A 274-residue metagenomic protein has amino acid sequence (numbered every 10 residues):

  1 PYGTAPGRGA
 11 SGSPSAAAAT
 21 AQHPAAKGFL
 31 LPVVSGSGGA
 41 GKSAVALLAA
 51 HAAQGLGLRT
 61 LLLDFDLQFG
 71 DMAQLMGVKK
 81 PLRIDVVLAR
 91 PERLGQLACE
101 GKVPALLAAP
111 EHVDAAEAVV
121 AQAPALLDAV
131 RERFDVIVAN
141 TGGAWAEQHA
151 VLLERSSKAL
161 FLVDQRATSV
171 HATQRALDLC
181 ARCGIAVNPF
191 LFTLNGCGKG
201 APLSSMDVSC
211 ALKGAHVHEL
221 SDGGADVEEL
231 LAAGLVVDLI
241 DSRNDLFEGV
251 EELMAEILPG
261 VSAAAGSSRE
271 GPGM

Functional and structural regions predicted by a protein language model:
P1-L30, E92, R182, F190 (+1 more regions): Acidic-aromatic/histidine active-site loop/patch
T20-T60: Walker A (P-loop) phosphate-binding motif
G36, D164-Q165, F190-P202, E219-A225: G-domain G4 guanine-recognition motif of GTPases
A53-A108: Phosphate-binding loop that captures ATP/GTP phosphates
L88-T141, A150: Cytosolic-facing regulatory segments adjacent to core modules
E132, W145-A167: Inter-motif core of Ras-like GTPase G domains
G196, V208-V237: Beta-strand-loop-alpha "switch" segments that mediate conformational coupling across diverse proteins
L230-V250: C-terminal boundary of histidine-terminating zinc-finger modules
